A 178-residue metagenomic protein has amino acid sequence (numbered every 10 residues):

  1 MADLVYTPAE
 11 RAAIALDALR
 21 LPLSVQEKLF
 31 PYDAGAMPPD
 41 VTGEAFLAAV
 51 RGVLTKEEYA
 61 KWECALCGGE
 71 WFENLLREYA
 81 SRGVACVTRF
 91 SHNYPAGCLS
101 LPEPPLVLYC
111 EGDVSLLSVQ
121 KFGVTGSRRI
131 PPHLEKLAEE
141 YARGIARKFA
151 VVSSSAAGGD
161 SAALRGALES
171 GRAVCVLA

Functional and structural regions predicted by a protein language model:
M1-R143: Short, positively charged patches
L19, Y32, K148, E169-S170: Alpha-helix C-cap/termination motif
G83-A85, K148-V151: Short active-site oxyanion
A142-R143, A150-A178: Phosphate/pyrophosphate-binding betaalpha-module
